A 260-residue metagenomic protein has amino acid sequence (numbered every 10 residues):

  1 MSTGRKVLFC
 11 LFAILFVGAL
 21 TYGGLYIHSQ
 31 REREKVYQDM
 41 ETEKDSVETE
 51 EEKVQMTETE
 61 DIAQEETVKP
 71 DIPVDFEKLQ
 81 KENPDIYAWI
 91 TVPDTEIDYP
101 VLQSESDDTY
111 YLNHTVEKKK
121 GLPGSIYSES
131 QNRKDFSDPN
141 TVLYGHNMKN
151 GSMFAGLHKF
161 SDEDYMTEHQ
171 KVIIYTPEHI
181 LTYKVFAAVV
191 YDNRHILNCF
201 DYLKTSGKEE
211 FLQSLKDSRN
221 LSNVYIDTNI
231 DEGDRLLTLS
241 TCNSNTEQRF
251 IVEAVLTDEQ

Functional and structural regions predicted by a protein language model:
M1-L15: N-terminal Sec-pathway targeting helices
A19-Q260: Solvent-exposed, non-transmembrane regions of membrane-associated and secreted proteins
